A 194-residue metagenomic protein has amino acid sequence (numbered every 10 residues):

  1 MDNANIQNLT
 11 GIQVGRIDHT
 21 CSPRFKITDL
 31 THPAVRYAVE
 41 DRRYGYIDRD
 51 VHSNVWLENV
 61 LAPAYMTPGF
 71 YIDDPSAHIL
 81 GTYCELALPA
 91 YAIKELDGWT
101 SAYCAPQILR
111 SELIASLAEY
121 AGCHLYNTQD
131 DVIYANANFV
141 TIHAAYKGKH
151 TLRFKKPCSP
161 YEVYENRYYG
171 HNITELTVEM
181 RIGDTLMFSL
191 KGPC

Functional and structural regions predicted by a protein language model:
M1-C194: A conserved amphipathic helix/loop scaffold that creates a polar/acidic microenvironment used either to coordinate
